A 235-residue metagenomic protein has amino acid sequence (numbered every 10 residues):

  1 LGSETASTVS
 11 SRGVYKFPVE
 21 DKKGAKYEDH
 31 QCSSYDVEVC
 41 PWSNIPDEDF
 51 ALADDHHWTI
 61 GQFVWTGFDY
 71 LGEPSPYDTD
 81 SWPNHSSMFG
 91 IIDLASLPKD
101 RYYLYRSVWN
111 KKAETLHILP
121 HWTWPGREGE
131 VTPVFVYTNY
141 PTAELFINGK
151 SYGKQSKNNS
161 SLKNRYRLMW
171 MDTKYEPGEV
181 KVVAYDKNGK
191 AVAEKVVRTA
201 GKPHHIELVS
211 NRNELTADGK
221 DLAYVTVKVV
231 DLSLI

Functional and structural regions predicted by a protein language model:
L1-A191: Extended substrate-binding grooves/exosites of carbohydrate-active enzymes
W124-G129, E214-A223: Short, solvent-exposed loop/linker segments at the N-terminal edge of repeated beta-sheet extracellular domains
V134-T138, V183-A184, K220-I235: Beta-strand-rich structural segments
R167-M169, H205-E207, L222-T226: Ordered hydrophobic segments in well-structured contexts
M169-K174, V196-R198, E207-V209: Generic structural detector for well-ordered beta-strands
G189-G201: Edge beta-strands of extracellular beta-sandwich domains
A200-D218: Low-complexity, acidic Ser/Thr/Pro/Gly-rich terminal tails and inter-domain linkers that flank the onset of structured
